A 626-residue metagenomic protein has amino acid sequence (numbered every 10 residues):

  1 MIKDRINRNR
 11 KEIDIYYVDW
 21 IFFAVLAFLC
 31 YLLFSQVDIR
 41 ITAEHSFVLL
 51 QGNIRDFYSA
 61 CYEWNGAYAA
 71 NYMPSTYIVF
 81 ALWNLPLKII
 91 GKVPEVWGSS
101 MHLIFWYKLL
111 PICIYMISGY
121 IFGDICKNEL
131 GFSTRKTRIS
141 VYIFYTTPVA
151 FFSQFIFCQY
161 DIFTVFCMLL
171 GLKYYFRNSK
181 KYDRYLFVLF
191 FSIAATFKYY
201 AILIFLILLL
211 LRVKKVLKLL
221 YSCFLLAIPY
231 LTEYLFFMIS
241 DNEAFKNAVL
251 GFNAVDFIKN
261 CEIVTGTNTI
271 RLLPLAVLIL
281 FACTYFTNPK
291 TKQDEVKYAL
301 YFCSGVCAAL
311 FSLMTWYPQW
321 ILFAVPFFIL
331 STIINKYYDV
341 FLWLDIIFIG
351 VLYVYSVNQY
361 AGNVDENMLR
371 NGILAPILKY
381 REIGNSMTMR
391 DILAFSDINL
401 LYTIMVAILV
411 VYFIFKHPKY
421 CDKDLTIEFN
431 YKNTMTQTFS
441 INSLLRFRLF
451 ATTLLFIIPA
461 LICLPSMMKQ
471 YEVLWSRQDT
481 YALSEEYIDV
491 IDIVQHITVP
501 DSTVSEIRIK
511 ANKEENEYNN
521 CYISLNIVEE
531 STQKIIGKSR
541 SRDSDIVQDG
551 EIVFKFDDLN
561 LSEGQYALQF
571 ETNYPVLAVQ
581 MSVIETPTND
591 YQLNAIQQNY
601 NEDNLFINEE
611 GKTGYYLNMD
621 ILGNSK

Functional and structural regions predicted by a protein language model:
I2-G251, I270-Y471: Multi-pass membrane glycosyltransferase architecture that uses lipid-linked
D4, I13-V18, I39, F47-V48 (+12 more regions): Hydrophobic transmembrane signal anchors and adjacent membrane-proximal interface regions, especially in viral
T147, S531-K534: Structural alpha-beta junctions
I258-E262: Juxtamembrane membrane-interface segments at transmembrane-helix boundaries in membrane proteins
T265-N268: Compact integral membrane and secretory-pathway proteins
N433-R446, L461-S531, S541-Q565, E571-K626: Beta-sheet-rich sandwich/jelly-roll-like modules and their strand-loop junctions
I536-R540: A structural microfeature
